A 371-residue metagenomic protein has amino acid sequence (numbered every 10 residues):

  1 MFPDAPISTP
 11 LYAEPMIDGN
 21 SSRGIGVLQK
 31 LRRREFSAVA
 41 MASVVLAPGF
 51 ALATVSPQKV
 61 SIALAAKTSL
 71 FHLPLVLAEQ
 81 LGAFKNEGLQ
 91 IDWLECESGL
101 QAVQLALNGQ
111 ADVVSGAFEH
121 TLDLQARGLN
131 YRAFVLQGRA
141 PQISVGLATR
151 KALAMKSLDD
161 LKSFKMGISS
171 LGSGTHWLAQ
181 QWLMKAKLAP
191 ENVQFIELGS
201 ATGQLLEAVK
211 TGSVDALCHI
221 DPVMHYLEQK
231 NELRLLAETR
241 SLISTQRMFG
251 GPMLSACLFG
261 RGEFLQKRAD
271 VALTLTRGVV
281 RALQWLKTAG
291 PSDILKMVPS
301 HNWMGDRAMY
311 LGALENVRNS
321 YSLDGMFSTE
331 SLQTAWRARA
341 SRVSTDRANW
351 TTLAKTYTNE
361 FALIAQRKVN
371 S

Functional and structural regions predicted by a protein language model:
M1-L31, E35, V39-V45: N-terminal secretory signal peptides
T54-G199, A208, D215-D221, E232 (+1 more regions): Short, glycine-/small- and polar/acidic-enriched structural segments that line small-molecule recognition paths
N86, S241-G251, N319-F327: Short, solvent-exposed loop/beta-turn-alpha elements that line the ligand-binding surface or hinge of extracytoplasmic
D160-F164, K210, C257, G278-V280 (+1 more regions): Flexible glycine/proline-enriched surface loops and loop-helix/loop-strand junctions
G203-P299: Pocket-lining segment of extracytoplasmic ligand-binding domains
L265-T345: Secondary-structure end/capping motifs
W336-S371: Conserved C-terminal helix/tail region of periplasmic/extracytoplasmic solute-binding proteins
